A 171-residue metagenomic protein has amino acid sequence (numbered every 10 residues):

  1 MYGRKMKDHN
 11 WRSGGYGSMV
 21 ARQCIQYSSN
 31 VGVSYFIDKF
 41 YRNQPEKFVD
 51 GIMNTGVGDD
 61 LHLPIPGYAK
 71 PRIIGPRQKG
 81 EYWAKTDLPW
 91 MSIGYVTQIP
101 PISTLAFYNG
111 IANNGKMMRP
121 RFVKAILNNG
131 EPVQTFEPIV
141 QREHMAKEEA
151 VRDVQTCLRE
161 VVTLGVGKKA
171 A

Functional and structural regions predicted by a protein language model:
M1-A171: Beta-lactam-recognizing serine transpeptidase/beta-lactamase-like catalytic domain environment
